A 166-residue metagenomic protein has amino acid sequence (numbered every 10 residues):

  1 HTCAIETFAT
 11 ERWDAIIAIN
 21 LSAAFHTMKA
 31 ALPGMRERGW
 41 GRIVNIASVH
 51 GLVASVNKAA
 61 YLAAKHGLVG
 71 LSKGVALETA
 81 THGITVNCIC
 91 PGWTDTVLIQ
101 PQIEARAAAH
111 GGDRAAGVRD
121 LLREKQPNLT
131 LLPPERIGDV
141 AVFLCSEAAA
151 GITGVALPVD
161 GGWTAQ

Functional and structural regions predicted by a protein language model:
A4-I5, R12-D14, L122: Substrate-binding pocket helix/loop in short-chain dehydrogenase/reductase
I5-E6, V53-A60, T81-H82, L129 (+1 more regions): Active-site loop immediately N-terminal to the catalytic Tyr-X3-Lys motif of short-chain dehydrogenase/reductase
M28, A64, S72: Active-site helix of classical SDR
M28, W40, N128-V159, T164: C-terminal substrate-recognition "lid" of short-chain dehydrogenase/reductases
P33, L77-E78, A150: Alpha-helical segment proximal to the catalytic Tyr-Lys
S48: Residue(s) in the substrate-gating loop at a strand-loop-helix junction that position the organic substrate next
A80, T85, I152-G154: Short, small/polar-rich loop/turn modules that mediate ligand/substrate recognition or access, typified
